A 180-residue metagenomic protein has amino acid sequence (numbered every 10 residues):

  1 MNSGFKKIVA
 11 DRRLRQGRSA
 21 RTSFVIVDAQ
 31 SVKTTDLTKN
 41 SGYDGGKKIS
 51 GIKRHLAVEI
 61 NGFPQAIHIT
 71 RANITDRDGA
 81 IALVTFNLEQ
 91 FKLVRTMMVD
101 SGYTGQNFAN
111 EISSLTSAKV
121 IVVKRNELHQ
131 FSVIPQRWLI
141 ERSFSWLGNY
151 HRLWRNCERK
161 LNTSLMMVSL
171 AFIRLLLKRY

Functional and structural regions predicted by a protein language model:
M1-Y180: Short alpha-helical elements
